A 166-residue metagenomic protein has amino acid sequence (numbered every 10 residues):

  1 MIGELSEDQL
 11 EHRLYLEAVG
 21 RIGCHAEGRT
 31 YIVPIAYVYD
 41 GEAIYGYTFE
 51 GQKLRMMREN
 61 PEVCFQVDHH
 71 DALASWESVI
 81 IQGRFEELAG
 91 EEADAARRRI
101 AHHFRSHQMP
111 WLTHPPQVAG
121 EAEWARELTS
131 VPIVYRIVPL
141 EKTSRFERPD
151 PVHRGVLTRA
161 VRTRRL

Functional and structural regions predicted by a protein language model:
M1-R21: Short, basic/aromatic recognition patches
E17-F49, F65-Q66: Short beta-strand segments
T48-G51, P61-H69, T113-A122: Short acidic (Asp/Glu) patches
F49, E59-D68, S75-E86: Active-site-adjacent structural patch at catalytic or cofactor/ligand-binding sites
Q52-L54, A72, P151-H153: Short, surface-exposed beta-strand-loop junctions and turns on beta-sheet-rich folds
W76-L166: Charged, gly/pro-rich active-site loop segments
